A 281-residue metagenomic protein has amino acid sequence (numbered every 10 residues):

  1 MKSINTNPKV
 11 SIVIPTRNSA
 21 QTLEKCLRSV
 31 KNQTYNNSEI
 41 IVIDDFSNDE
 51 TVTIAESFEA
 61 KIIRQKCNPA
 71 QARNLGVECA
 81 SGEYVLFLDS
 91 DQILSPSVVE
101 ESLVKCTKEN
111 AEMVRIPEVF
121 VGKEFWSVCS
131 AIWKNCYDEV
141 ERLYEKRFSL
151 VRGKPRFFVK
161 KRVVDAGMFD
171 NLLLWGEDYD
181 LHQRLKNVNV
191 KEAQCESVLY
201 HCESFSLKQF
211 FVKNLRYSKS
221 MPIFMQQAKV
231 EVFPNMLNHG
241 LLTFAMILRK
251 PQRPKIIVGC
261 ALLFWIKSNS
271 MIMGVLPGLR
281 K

Functional and structural regions predicted by a protein language model:
M1-S29: N-proximal low-complexity "stem/linker" segments adjacent to membrane-targeting elements
R28-N37: Short, acidic, metal-binding catalytic loop of nucleotide-sugar glycosyltransferases
S29, D44-V52, Q92-I93: A conserved acidic beta->alpha catalytic loop
Q65-A80, E101: Glycine-rich, basic loop-to-helix element that forms the pyrophosphate-binding segment of sugar-nucleotide handling
V85: Short aromatic/hydrophobic "clamp" motif used to bind/position activated sugar donors
I93, S97-S127: Conserved donor NDP-sugar-binding/catalytic core segment of glycosyltransferases
M168, L174-L181: Acidic donor-binding loop at a coil-to-helix junction in glycosyltransferase catalytic cores that engages
K208, V212-K281: Non-catalytic, C-terminal membrane-associated alpha-helical segments of glycosyltransferases
